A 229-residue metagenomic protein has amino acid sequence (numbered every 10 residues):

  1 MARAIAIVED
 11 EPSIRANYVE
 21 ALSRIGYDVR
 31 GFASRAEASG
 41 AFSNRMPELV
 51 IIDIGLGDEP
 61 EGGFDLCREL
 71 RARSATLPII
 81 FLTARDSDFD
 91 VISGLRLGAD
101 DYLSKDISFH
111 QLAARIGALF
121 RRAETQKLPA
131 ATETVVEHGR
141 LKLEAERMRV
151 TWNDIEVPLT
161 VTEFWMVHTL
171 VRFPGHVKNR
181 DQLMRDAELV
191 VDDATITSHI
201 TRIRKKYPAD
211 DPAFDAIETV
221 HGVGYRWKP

Functional and structural regions predicted by a protein language model:
E9: Conserved acidic carboxylate
A16-R24: Charged docking surfaces used in two-component/phosphorelay signaling
G31-L49: Acidic, metal-coordinating helix/loop segments flanking the phosphotransfer/catalytic sites of two-component signaling
D53-G55, T83: Active-site residues of response regulator receiver
R68, A72-E137: Basic, amphipathic DNA-recognition helix from helix-turn-helix-like DNA-binding domains
S108-R121, P158-V167, A187-D210, T219-Y225: DNA-recognition element of transcription regulators
A118-P174, D181: Short, Lys/Arg-enriched segments at the junction into DNA-binding effector domains of transcriptional regulators
